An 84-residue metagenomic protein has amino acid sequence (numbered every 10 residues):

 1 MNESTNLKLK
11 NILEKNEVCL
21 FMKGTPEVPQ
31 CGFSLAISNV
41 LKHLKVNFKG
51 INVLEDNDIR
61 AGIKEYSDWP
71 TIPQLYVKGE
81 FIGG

Functional and structural regions predicted by a protein language model:
M1-E3: Short gly/ser/thr-rich secondary-structure transition/capping motifs
T5-L7, R60: Eukaryotic intrinsically disordered and solvent-exposed regulatory patches
K10-N47: Local sequence-structure signature of Cys/Sec-based thiol-disulfide redox active-site neighborhoods
L20, T71-G84: A short, hydrophobic beta-strand/beta-hairpin element that forms part of a small beta-sheet core
F21-K23, L54-D56, K78: Structured beta-strand/turn binding interfaces of compact recognition modules in eukaryotic regulators
K42-A61, P70: Thiol-based oxidoreductase modules, predominantly thioredoxin-like and allied folds used for disulfide exchange
K64: Short glycine-biased active-site loop of nucleotidyltransferases that positions the nucleotide triphosphate and helps
S67: Major-groove DNA-recognition helix of helix-turn-helix-type DNA-binding domains
